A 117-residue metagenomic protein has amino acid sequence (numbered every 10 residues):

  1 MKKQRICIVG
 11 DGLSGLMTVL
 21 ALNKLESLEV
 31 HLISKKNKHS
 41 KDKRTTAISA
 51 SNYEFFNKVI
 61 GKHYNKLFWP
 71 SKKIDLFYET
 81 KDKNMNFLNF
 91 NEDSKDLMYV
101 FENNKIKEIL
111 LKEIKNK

Functional and structural regions predicted by a protein language model:
K2-Q4: Core beta-strand elements of the Rossmann-like FAD/NAD(P) dinucleotide-binding domain in flavoenzyme oxidoreductases
C7-D11, L20-R44: Glycine-rich FAD pyrophosphate-binding loop
G15-L16: N-terminal Rossmann-fold NAD(P) dinucleotide-binding loop
L25, V59, K117: Acidic-histidine catalytic/liganding microenvironments
K41-T80: N-terminal FAD cofactor-binding segment of flavoenzymes
W69-K117: Conserved N-terminal helical subregion
